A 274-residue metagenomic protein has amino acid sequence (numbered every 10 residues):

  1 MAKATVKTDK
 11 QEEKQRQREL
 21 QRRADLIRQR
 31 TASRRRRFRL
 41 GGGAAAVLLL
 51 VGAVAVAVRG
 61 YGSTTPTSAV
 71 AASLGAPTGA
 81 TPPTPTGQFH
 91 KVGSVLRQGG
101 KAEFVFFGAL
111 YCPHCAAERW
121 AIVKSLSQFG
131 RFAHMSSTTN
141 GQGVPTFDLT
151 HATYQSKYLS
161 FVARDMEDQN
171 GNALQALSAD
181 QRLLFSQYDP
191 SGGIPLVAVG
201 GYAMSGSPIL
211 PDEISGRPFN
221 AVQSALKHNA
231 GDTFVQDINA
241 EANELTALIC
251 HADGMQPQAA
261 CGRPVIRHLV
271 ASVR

Functional and structural regions predicted by a protein language model:
M1-E103, A117, S127, R131-R274: Non-globular targeting/processing and membrane-anchoring segments
E103-A109: Short glycine-rich or small-residue beta-strand-to-loop segments that form or flank ligand, phosphate, metal/Fe-S
A109-W120: Conserved redox-active cysteine motifs that mediate thiol-disulfide chemistry, especially di-cysteine Cys-X(1-2)-Cys
I122-L126: An acidic-aromatic
